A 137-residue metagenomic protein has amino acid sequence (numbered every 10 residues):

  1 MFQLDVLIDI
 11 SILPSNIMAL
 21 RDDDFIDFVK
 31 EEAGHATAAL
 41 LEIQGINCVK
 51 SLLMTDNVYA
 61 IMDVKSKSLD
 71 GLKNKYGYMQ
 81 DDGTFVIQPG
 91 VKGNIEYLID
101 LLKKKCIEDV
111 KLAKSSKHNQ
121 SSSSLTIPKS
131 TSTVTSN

Functional and structural regions predicted by a protein language model:
Q3-L20, K50-T135: Sterile Alpha Motif
N16-T37: Short, compositionally biased strand/turn segments that nucleate or flank brief secondary-structure elements
E31-V49: Amphipathic, charged-and-aliphatic alpha-helical interface segments that function as noncatalytic docking
